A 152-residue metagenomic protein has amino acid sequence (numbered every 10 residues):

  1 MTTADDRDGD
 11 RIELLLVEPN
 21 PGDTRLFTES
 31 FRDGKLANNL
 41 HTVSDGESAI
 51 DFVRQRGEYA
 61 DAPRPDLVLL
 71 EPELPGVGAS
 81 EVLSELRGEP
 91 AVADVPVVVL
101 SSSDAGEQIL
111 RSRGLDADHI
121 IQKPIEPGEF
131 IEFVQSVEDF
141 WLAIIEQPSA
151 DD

Functional and structural regions predicted by a protein language model:
M1-L36, R54, Y59-D61, E126-D152: Non-catalytic signal-transmission and effector/linker regions of two-component phosphorelay proteins
T42, E73-V77: Residue-level signal for the "D+5" position in two-component response regulator receiver
S44-L67: Acidic, metal-coordinating helix/loop segments flanking the phosphotransfer/catalytic sites of two-component signaling
D45, G78-E81: Acidic catalytic/metal-coordinating carboxylates
S80-A93: Short amphipathic alpha-helix used as the core "switch/output" element in two-component signaling
S80-E81, D104-H119: Alpha4 helix (beta4-alpha4-beta5 surface) of REC/receiver domains from two-component response regulators
V98-L100: Hydrophobic/aromatic residues positioned on beta-strands within the core alpha/beta folds
K123: A Lys-centered signature of the CheY-like receiver
